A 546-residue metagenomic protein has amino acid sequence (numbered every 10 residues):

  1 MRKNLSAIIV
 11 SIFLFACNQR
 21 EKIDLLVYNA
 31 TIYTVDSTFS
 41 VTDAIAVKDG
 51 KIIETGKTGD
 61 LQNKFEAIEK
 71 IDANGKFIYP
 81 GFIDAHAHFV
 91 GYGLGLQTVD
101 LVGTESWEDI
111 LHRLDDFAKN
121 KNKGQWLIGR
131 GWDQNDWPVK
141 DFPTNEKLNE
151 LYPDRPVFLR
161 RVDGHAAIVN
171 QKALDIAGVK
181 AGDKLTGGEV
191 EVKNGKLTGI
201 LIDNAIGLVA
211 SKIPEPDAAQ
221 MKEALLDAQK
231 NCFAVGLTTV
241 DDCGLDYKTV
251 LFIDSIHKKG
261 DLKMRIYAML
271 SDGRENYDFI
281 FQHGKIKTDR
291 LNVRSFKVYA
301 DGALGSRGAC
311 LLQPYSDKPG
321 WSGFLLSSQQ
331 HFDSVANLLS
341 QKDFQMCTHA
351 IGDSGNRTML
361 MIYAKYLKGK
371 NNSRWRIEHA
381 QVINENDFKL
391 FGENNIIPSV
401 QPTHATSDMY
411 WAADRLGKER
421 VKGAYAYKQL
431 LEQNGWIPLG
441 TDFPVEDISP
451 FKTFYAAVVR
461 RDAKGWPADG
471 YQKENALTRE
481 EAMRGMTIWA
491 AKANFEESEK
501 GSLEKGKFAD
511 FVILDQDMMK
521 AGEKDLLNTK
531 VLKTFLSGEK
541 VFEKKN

Functional and structural regions predicted by a protein language model:
M1-I23: Bacterial Sec-dependent N-terminal signal peptides
C17-Y28, Y33, S37-F279, V298 (+6 more regions): Divalent metal-binding segments
I23, D43, E499-S502, V531: Short, conserved secondary-structure segments in the cores of folded domains
H257-G260, H283-L291, K368-K370, F391-N395: Acidic (Asp/Glu)-rich catalytic clusters
N276-F279, D408-A412, K544-N546: Short, charged, surface-exposed secondary-structure boundary motifs
L291-G308, I396-T406: Non-cysteine beta-strand/loop elements that form the S-adenosyl-L-methionine
N337-C347, S354-W375, H379-A380, E385-K389 (+3 more regions): His/Asp/Glu-enriched, well-ordered alpha-helical/loop segment that forms or immediately abuts the divalent-metal
